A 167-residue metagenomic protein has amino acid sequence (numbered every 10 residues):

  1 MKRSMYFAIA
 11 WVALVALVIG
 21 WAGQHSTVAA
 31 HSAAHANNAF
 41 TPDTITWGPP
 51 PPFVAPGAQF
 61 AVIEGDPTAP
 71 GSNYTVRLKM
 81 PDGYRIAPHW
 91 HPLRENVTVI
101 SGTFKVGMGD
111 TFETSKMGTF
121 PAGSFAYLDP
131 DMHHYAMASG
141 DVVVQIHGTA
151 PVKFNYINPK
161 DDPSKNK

Functional and structural regions predicted by a protein language model:
M1-S4: Positively charged n-region of N-terminal signal peptides that target proteins for export
I9-G20: Bacterial N-terminal signal peptides
T27-S72, P159-K167: A short, N-terminal "cap"/entry segment at the start of jelly-roll beta-barrel domains of the cupin/DSBH fold
N38, S115, Y135-K167: Double-stranded beta-helix
Y74-H91, T119, D129-P130: Conserved short histidine dyad/triad with adjacent acidic residue
P81-Y84, H91-T111: Glycine- and acidic-residue-biased ligand/ion/polar-headgroup-sensing regions
I86-P88, V106-G107, L128, H133-S139: Short beta-strand His + acidic residue motifs that chelate non-heme Fe in jelly-roll/DSBH and cupin folds
D110-P130: Short acidic-glycine-tyrosine-enriched beta hairpin
